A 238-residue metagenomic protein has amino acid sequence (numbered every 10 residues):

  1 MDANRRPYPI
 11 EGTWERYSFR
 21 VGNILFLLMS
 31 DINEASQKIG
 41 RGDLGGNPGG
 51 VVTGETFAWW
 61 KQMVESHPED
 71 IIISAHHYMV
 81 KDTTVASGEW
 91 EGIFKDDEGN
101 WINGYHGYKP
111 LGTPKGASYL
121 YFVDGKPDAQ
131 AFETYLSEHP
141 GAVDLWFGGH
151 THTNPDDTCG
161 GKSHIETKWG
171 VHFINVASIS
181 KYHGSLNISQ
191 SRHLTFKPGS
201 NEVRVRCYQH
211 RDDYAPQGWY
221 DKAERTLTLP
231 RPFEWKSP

Functional and structural regions predicted by a protein language model:
M1-H67, D156-A177, Q190-T195, V203 (+1 more regions): Extended active-site neighborhood of metal-dependent phosphoesterases/phosphodiesterases
D31-S36, Y78-D82, H150-P155, S178-Y182 (+1 more regions): Solvent-exposed loop/turn segments at secondary-structure junctions within structured extracellular/periplasmic domains
A35-G54, H67-D144: Active-site-proximal segments of metal-dependent phosphoesterases and phosphodiesterases across multiple
Q62-M63, M79-W90, T228-P238: A short, charged
S74-H77, F147-G148, I174-N175, C207: Short beta-strand segments
G99-I102, H106-G199: Conserved beta-sheet core of the metallophosphoesterase superfamily
S185-P238: A short C-terminal boundary segment appended to hydrolase-like catalytic domains
